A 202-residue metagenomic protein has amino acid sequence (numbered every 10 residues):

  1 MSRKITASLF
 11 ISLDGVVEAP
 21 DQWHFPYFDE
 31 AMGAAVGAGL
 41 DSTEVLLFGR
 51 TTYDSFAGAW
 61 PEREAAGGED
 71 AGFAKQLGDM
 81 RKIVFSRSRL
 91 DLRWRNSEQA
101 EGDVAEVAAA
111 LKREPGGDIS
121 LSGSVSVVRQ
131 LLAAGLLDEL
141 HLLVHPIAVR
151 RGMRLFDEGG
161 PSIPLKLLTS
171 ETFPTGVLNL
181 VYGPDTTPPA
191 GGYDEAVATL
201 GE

Functional and structural regions predicted by a protein language model:
M1-E202: Enzymes that bind and transform nitrogen-containing heteroaromatic metabolites
